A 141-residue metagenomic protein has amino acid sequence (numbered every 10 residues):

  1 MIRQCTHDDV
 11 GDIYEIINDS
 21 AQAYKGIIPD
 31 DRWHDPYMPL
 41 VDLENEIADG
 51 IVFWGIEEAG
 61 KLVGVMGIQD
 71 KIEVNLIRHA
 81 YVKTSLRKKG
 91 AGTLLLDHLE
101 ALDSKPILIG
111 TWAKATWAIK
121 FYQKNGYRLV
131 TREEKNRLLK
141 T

Functional and structural regions predicted by a protein language model:
M1-E15: A short beta-loop-alpha structural element at the N-terminal edge of CoA-dependent acyl/N-acetyltransferase catalytic
E15-L43: Conserved GNAT-fold acetyl-CoA-binding loop/helix
V41-W54: A short helix-loop-beta-strand connector motif used in the catalytic cores of GNAT acetyltransferases and, in some
G55, K61-Q69, L76-Y81: Conserved beta-strand in the GNAT
A80-R87, T111-A113: A short, internal acetyl-CoA/4′-phosphopantetheine-binding micro-motif in the GNAT/acyltransferase core
L86-H98: Conserved acetyl-CoA pyrophosphate-binding loop and the N-cap/start of the following alpha-helix in GNAT-like
L102-K114: Conserved GNAT acetyl-CoA-binding A-motif
L108-G110, R128-T141: Conserved catalytic-core motifs of GNAT/GCN5-like acyltransferases
